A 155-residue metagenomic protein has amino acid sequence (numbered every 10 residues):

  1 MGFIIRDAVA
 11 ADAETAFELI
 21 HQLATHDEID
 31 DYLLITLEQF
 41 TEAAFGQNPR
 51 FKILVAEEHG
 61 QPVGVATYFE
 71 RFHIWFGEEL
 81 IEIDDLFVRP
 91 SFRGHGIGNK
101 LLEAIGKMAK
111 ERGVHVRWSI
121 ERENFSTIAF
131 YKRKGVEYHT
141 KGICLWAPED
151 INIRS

Functional and structural regions predicted by a protein language model:
I4-A16: A short beta-loop-alpha structural element at the N-terminal edge of CoA-dependent acyl/N-acetyltransferase catalytic
F17, H21-E42: Conserved GNAT-fold acetyl-CoA-binding loop/helix
A43-V55, E82: A short helix-loop-beta-strand connector motif used in the catalytic cores of GNAT acetyltransferases and, in some
V55, Q61-E70: Conserved beta-strand in the GNAT
L86-R93: A short, internal acetyl-CoA/4′-phosphopantetheine-binding micro-motif in the GNAT/acyltransferase core
G94-K107, R133: Conserved acetyl-CoA-binding loop-helix of GNAT-fold acetyltransferases
N99, R122-T140: Conserved active-site alpha-helix within GNAT-family acetyltransferase domains
A109-I120: Conserved GNAT acetyl-CoA-binding A-motif
